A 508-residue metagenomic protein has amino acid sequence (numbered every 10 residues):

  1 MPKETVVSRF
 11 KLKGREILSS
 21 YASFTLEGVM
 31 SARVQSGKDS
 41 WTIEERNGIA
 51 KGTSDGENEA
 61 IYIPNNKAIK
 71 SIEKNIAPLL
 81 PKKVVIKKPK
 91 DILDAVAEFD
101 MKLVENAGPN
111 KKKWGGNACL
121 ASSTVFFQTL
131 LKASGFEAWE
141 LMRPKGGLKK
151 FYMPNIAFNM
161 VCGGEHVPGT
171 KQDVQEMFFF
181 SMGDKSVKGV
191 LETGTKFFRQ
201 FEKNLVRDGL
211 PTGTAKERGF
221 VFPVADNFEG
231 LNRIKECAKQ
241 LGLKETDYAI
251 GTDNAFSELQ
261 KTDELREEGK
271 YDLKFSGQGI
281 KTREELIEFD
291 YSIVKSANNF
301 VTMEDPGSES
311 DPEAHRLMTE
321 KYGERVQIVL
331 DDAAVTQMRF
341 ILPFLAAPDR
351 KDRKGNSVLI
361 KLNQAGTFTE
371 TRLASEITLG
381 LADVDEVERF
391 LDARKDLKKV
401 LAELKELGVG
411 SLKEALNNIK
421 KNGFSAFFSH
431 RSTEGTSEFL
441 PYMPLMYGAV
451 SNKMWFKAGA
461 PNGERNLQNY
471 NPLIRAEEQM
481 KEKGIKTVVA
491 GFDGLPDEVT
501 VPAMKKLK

Functional and structural regions predicted by a protein language model:
P2-F24: Short, Gly/Pro- and small/polar-rich lid/capping loops
I17-G28, N110-L131, P154-D173, K216-R218 (+2 more regions): Conserved phosphate/anionic-ligand binding catalytic regions in large, soluble enzymes, centered on
L26-S36, W41-K51, F158-S181, A238 (+2 more regions): Short beta-strand elements
E44-F136, E140, P144-K145, L191: Metal- or metallocofactor-binding catalytic centers and their adjacent structured scaffolds across diverse enzyme
N110-N117, E176-E192, R218-A225, G277: Flexible, glycine/proline-enriched loop segments at strand-loop-helix junctions that form or flank small-ligand binding
W139, R143, L148-G163, L243-F256: Glycine-rich, aromatic-flanked loop segments that form ligand/cofactor-binding clefts across common enzyme folds
F151-A215: Mobile "lid/hinge" segments at catalytic clefts and subdomain interfaces of large enzymes
L210, V221, F228-M446, V450-Q479 (+2 more regions): Catalytic core of soluble alpha/beta enzymes
